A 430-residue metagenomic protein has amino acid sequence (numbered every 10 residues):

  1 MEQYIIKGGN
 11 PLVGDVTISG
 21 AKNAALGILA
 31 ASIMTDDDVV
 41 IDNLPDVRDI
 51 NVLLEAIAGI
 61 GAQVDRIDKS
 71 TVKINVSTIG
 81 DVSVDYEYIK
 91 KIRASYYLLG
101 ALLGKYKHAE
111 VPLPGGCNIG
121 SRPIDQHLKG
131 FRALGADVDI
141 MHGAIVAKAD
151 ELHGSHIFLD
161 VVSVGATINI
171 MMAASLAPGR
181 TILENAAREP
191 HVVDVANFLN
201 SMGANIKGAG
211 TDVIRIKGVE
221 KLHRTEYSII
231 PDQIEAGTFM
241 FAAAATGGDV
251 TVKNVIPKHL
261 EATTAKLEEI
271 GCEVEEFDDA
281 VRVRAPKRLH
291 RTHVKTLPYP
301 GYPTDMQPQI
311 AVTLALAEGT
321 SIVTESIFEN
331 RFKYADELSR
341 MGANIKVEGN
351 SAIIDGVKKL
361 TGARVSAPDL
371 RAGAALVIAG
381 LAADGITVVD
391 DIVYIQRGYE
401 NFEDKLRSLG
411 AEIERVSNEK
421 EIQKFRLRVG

Functional and structural regions predicted by a protein language model:
M1-G430: Short, structured segments at the rim of ligand-binding sites
